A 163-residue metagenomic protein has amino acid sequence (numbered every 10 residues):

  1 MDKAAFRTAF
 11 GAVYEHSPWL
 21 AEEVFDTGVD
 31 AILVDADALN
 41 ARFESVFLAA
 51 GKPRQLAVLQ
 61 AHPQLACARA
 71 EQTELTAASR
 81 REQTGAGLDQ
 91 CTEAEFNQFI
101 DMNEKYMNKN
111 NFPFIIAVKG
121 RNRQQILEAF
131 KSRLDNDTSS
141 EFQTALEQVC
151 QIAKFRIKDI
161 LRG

Functional and structural regions predicted by a protein language model:
A4-G11, A21, E44-S45, T73-E74: Non-catalytic terminal and connector segments of soluble metabolic enzymes
A9-I32: Charge-rich, low-complexity N-terminal segments
A12, V29, F47-L48, I115 (+2 more regions): Amphipathic alpha-helical interaction elements
F25-M102, I152-L161: Aromatic-anchored, charged helix-turn/loop surface patch used as a conserved interaction hotspot
C91, E95, F99-G163: C-terminal non-catalytic interaction appendages of large macromolecular assemblies
